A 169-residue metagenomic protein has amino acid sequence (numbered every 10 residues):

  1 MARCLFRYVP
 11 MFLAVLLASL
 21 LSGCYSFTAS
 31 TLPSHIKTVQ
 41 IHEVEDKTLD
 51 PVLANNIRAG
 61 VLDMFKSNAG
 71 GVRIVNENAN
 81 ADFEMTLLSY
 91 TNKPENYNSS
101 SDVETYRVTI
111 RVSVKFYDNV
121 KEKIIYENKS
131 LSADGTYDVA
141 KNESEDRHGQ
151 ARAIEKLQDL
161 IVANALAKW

Functional and structural regions predicted by a protein language model:
M1-G23: Sec-dependent bacterial lipoprotein signal peptides
L17, V44-D46, N92, T136 (+1 more regions): A broad detector of the eukaryotic-type serine/threonine protein kinase catalytic domain
L20-V72, N78-A79, V120, A163-W169: A structural "domain/chain start" motif
A29-S34, E127-T136: Mobile beta-alpha loop/short-helix "lid" or hinge segments that flank ligand
N68-V72, N78, D82-I125, A133-Q150: Surface-exposed short loop/turn segments
D146-W169: Compositionally biased, intrinsically disordered linkers/stalks adjacent to structured regions
